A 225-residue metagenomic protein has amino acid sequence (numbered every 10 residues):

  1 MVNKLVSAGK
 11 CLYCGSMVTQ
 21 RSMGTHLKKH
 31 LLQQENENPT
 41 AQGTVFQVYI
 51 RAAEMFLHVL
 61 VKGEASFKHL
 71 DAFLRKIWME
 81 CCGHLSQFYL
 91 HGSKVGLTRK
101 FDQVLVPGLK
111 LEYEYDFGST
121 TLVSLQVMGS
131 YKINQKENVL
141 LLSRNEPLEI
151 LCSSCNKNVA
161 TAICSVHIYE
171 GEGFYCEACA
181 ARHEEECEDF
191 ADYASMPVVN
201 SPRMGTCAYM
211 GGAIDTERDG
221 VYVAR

Functional and structural regions predicted by a protein language model:
M1-R225: Short linear regulatory motifs enriched in tryptophan with gly/pro/ser
